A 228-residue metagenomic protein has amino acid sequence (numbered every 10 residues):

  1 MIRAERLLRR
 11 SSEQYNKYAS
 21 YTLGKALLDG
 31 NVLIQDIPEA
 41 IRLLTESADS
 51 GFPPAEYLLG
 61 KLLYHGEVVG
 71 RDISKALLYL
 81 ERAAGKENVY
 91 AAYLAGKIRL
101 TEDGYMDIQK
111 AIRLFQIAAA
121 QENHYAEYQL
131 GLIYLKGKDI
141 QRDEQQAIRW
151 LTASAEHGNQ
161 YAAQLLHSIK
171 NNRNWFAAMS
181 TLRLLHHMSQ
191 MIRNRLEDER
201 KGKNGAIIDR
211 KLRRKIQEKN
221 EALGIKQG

Functional and structural regions predicted by a protein language model:
M1-L7, I34-L43, G70-Y79, D103-L114 (+2 more regions): Structural signature of tandem alpha-helical TPR/SEL1-like repeats, specifically the intra-repeat loop/turn
L7-L8, L23, L28, L43-L44 (+6 more regions): Generic leucine side-chain signal with a strong bias for well-ordered alpha-helical environments
R10-S11, E46-S47, R82-A83, Q116-A118 (+1 more regions): Canonical positions in the second alpha-helix
Q14-K17, D29-N31, D36, S50-F52 (+10 more regions): Short helix-capping/linker turns of helical repeat alpha-solenoids
S20-D29, L58-H65, Y93-T101, Q129-K136 (+1 more regions): Hydrophobic face of amphipathic alpha-helices that form TPR/SEL1-like repeat modules and related alpha-solenoid
R142-Q160, H167-M191: TPR/TPR-like (Sel1-like) alpha-helical repeat modules
A177-G224: Intrinsically disordered, low-complexity, charge-biased linker/tail regions
